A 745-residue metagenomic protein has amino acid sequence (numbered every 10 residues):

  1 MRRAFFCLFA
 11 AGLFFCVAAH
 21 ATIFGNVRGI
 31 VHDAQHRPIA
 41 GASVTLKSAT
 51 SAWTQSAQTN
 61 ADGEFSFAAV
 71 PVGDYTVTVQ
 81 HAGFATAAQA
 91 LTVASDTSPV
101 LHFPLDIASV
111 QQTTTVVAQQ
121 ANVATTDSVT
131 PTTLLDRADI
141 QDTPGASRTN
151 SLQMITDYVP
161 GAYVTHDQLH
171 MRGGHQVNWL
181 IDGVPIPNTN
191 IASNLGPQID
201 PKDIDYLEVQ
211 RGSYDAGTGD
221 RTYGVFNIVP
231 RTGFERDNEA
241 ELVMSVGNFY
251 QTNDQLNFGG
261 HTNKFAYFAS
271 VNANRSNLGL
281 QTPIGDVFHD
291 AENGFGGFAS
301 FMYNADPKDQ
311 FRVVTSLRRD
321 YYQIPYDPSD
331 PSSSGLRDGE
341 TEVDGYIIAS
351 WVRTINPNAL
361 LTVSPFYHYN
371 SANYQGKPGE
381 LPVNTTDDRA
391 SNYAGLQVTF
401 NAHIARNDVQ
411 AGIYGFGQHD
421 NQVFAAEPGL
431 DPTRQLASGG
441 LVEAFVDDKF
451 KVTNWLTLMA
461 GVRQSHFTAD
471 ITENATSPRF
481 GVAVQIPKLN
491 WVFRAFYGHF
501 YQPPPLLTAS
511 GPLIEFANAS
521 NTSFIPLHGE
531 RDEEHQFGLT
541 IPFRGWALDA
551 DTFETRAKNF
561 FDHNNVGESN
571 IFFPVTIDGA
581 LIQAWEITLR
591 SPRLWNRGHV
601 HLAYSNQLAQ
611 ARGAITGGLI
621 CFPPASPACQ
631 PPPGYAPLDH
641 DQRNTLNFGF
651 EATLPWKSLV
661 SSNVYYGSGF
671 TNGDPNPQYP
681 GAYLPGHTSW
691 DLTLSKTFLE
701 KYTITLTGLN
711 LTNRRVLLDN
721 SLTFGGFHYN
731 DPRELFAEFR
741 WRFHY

Functional and structural regions predicted by a protein language model:
C16-S128, T133, N188: Periplasm-facing N-terminal accessory domains of Gram-negative outer-membrane beta-barrel systems
D62, S316, F366, R406 (+2 more regions): Structural signature of Gram-negative outer-membrane beta-barrels, strongest in the C-terminal barrel of TonB-dependent
F84-A85, Q89-H102, D106, V110-V177 (+6 more regions): Periplasmic N-terminal accessory/gating domains of Gram-negative outer-membrane beta-barrel systems
T126, T362-F366, N370-Y374, Q485 (+6 more regions): Membrane-embedded beta-barrel scaffold of Gram-negative outer-membrane proteins
L195, Y206-Y214, V225-G260, A269-V271 (+2 more regions): Short strand-turn segments of transmembrane beta-barrel domains in outer membranes, especially the first one or two
V246-R275, G285-Y322, G339-L360, H403-R406: Transmembrane beta-barrel wall of Gram-negative outer-membrane proteins
K451-T457, T552-R556, T576-D674: Gram-negative outer-membrane beta-barrel transporters
Y666-G673, S695-Y745: C-terminal beta-signal and adjacent terminal beta-strands/loops of Gram-negative outer-membrane beta-barrel proteins
